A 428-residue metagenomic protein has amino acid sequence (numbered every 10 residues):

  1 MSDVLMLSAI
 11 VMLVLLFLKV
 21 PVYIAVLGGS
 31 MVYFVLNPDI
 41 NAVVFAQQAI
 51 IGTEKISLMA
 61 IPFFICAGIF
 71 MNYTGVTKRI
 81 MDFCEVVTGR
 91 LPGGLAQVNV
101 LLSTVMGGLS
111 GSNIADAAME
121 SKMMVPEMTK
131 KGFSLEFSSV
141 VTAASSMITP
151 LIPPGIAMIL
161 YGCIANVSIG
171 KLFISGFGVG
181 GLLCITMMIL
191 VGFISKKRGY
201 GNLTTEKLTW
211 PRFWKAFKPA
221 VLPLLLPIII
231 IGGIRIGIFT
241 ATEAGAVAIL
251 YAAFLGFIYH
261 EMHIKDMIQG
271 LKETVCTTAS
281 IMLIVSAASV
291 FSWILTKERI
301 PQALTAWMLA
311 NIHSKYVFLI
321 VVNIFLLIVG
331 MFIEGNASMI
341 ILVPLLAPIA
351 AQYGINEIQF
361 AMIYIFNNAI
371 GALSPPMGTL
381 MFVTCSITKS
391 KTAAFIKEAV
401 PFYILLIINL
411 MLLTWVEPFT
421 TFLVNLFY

Functional and structural regions predicted by a protein language model:
M1-Y428: Alpha-helical transmembrane segments of multi-pass membrane transport proteins
